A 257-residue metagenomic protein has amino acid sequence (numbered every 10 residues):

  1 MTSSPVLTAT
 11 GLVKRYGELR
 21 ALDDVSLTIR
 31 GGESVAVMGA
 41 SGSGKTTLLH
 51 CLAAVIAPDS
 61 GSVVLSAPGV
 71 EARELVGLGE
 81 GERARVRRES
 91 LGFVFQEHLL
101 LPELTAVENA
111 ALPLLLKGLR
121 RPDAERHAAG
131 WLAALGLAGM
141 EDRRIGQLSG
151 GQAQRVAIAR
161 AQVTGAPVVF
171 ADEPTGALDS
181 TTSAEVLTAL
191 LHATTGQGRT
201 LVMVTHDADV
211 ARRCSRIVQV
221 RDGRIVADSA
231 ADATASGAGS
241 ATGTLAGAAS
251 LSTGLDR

Functional and structural regions predicted by a protein language model:
M38-A40: The feature captures the beta-strand-to-loop junction immediately N-terminal to the Walker
A53: Helix-to-loop junction immediately C-terminal to a conserved catalytic motif
S62-R85: ABC ATPase NBD Q-loop/coupling interface
L104-L112: Short coil-to-helix segment of the ABC ATPase nucleotide-binding domain corresponding to the Q-loop/switch region
L137, E141, A161-Q162: ABC ATPase C-loop
R144-L148, Q152-Q154: Conserved ABC ATPase signature
V163-P167: A short, proline-enriched helix->beta-strand linker immediately N-terminal to the Walker B motif in ABC-type P-loop
V169-D172: Catalytic Walker B motif of ABC-type/P-loop ATPase nucleotide-binding domains
